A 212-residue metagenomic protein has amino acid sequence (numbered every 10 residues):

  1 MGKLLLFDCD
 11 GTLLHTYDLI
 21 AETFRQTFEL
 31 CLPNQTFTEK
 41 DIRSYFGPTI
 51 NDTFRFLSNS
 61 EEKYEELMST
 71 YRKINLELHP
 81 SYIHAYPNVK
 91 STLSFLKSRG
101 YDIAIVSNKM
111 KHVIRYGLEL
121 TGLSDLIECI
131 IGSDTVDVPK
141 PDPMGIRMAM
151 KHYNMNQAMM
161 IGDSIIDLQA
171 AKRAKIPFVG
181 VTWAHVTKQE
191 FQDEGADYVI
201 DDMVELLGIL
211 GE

Functional and structural regions predicted by a protein language model:
M1-K3, S94-K97, K111, R115-E212: Asp-based, Mg2+/Mn2+-dependent phosphohydrolase catalytic module
G2-K90, R99: N-terminal helical cap/lid subdomain that shapes the substrate entry/recognition surface in HAD-like hydrolases
T12, S107-K109: Conserved phosphate-coupling serine/threonine residues in phosphotransfer and NTP-handling enzymes
T27-C31, E39-I42, D52, M68-I74 (+7 more regions): Sparse, context-dependent recognition of short Cys/His-centered cofactor- or disulfide-binding micro-motifs
A85, V106, V138: Residue-level marker of regulatory loop/turn positions in helix-turn-helix DNA-binding domains and in histidine
